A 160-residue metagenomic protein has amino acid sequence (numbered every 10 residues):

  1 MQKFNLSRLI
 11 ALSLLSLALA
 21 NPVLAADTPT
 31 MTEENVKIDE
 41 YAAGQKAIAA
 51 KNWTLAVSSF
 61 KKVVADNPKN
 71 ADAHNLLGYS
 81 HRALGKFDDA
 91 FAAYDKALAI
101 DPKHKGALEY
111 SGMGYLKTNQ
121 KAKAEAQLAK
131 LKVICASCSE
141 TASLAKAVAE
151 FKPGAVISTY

Functional and structural regions predicted by a protein language model:
Q2-L6, I10, T28-K37, E125-Y160: Terminal, low-structured helical/coil segments at or just beyond the last alpha-helical repeat
N35-D66: Alpha-helical segment of the N-proximal tetratricopeptide repeat
K37, A71-D72, K105-G106, C138-S139: Helix-start (N-cap) detector for alpha-helical repeat units in TPR-like alpha-solenoids, especially tetratricopeptide
K62-V63, K96-A97, K130-L131: Canonical positions in the second alpha-helix
D66, I100, V133-I134: Structural marker of alpha-solenoid helical repeat scaffolds
L76, Y110, L144-A147: Canonical tetratricopeptide repeat
